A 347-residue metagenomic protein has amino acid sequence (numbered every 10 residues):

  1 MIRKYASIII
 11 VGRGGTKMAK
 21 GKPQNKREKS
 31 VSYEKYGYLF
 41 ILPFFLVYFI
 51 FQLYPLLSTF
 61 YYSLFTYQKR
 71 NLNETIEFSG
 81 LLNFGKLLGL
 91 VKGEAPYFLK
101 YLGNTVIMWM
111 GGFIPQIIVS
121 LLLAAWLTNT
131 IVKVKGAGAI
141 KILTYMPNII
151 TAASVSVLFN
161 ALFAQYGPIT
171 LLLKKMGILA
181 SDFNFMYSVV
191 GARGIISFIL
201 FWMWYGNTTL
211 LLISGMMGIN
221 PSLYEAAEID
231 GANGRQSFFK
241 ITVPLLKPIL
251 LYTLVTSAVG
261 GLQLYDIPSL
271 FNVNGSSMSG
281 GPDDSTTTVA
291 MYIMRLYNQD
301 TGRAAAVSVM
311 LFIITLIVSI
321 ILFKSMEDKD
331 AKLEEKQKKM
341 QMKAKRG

Functional and structural regions predicted by a protein language model:
I2-V31: Short, Lys/Arg-rich, polar N-terminal cytosolic tail immediately upstream of the first transmembrane signal-anchor
K29-G347: A structural signal for multi-pass alpha-helical bundles of membrane permease subunits that mediate small-molecule
